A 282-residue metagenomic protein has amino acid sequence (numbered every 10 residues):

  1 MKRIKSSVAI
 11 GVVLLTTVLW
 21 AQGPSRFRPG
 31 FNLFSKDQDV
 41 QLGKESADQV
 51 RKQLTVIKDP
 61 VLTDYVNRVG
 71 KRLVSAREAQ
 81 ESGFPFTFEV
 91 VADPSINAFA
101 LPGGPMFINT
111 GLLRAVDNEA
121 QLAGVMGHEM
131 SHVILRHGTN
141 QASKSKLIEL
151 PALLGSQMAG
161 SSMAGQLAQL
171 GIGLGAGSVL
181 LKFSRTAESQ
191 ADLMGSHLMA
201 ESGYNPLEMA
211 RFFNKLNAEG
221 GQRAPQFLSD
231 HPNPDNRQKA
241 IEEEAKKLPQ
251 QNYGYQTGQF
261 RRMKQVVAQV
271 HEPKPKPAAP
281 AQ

Functional and structural regions predicted by a protein language model:
M1-V12: Bacterial N-terminal signal peptides that target proteins for export
V13-T17: Short, hydrophobic/proline-enriched secondary-structure or compact coil segments at domain edges
V18-Q282: A Zn2+-metalloprotease active-site environment signal
